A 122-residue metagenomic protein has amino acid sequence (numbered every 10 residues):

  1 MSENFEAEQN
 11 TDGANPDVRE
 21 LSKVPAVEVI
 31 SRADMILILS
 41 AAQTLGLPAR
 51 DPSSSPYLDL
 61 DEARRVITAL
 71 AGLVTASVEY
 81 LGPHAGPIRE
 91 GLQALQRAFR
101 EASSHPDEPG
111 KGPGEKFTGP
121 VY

Functional and structural regions predicted by a protein language model:
S2-T68, P83, P87-Y122: N-terminal intrinsically disordered, cationic/polar leader segments that include organellar targeting peptides
A69, L73-A76: Single-stranded nucleic acid-binding surfaces, predominantly the OB-fold ssDNA-binding core
A76-P83: Well-ordered alpha/beta subsegment
